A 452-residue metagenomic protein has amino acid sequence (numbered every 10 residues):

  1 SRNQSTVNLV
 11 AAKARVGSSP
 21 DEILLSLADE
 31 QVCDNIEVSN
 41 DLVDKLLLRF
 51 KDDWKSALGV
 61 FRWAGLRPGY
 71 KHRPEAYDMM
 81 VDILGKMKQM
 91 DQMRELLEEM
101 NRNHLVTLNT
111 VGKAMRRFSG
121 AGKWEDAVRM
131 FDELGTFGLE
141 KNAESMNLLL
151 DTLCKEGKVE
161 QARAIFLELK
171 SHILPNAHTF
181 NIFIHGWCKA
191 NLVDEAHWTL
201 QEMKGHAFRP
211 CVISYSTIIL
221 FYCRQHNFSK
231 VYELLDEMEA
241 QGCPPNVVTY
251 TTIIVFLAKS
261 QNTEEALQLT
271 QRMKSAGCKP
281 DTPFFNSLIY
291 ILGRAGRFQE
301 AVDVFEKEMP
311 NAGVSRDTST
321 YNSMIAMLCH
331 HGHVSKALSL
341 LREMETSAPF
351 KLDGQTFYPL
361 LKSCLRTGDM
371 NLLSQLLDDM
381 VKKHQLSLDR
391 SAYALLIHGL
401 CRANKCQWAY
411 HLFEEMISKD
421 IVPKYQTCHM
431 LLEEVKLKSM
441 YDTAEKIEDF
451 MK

Functional and structural regions predicted by a protein language model:
S1-E144, E156-Q161, H178, L192 (+3 more regions): N-terminal targeting peptides
S39-V43, R73, Y77, M93 (+29 more regions): Pentatricopeptide repeat
V60, L96, M130, I165 (+8 more regions): Alpha-helical solenoid repeat scaffolds, predominantly canonical TPR units
W63, E99, E133, E168 (+8 more regions): The canonical alpha-helical register within tetratricopeptide repeats
P68-G69, N103-H104, G122, G138 (+14 more regions): Inter-helix linker motif
R402-K452: C-terminal interaction modules of eukaryotic adaptor/scaffold proteins
